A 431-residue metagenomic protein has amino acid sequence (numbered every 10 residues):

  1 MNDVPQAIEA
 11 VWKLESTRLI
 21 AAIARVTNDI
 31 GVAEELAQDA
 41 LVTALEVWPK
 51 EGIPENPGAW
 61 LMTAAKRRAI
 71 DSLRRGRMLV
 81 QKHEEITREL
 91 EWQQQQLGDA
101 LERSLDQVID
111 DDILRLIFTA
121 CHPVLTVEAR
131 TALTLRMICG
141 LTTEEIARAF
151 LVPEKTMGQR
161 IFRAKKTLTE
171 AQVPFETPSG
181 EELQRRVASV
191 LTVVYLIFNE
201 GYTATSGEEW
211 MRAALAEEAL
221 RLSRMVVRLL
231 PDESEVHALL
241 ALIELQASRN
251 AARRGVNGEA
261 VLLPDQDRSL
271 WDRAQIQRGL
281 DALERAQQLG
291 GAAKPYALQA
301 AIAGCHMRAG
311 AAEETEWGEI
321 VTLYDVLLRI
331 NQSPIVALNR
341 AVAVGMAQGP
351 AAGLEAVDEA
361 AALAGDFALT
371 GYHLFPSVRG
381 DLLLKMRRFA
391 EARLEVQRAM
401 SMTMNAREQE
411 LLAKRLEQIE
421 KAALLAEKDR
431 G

Functional and structural regions predicted by a protein language model:
M1-A21, G31-E34, Q184-T192, L196: A short, charge-rich alpha-helical start-of-domain segment used by transcription regulators
W12-I30, T43-V47, F118-H122, T203-S206 (+1 more regions): Amphipathic, Lys/Arg- and hydrophobic-enriched alpha-helical face
E15, P57, R160, E395: Residues within the DNA-recognition helix of helix-turn-helix
Q38-V42, E55-E84, K165: Σ70-family region 2.3-2.4 aromatic/basic alpha-helix that recognizes the −10 promoter and nucleates DNA melting
G76, E84-E128, T134-E145, V152-D325: Amphipathic helix-loop-helix modules that constitute alpha-helical solenoid scaffolds
L239, I243-Q246, Q299, A303 (+4 more regions): "A position-specific structural signal for the A-helix of alpha-solenoid helical repeats
A247, A311-E314, A347-Q348, M386 (+1 more regions): Structural motif corresponding to the intra-repeat A-B loop/turn of tetratricopeptide repeats
